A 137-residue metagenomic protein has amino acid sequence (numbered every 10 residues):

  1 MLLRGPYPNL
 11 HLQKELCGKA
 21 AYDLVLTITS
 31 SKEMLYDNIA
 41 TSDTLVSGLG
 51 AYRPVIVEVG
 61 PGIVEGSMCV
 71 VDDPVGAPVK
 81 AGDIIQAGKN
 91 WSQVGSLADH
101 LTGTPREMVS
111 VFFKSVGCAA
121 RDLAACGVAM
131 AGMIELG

Functional and structural regions predicted by a protein language model:
M1-P6: Phosphate/pyrophosphate-binding betaalpha-module
Y7-I84: Rossmann-like adenosine-cofactor binding region
P54-G137: Adenosine-phosphate binding glycine-rich loop
